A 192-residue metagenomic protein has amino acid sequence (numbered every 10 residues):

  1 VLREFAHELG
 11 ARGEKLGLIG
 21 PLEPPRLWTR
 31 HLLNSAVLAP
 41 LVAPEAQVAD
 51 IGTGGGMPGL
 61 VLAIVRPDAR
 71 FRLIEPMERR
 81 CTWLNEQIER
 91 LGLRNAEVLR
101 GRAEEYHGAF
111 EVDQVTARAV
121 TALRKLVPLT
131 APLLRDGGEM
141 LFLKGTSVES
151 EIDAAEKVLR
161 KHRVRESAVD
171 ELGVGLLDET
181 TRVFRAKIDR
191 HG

Functional and structural regions predicted by a protein language model:
V1-A49, R79-L99: Class I SAM-dependent transferase core
E23, P58-L60, E151: Residues at secondary-structure transition points
A36, L60, P128: Active-site phosphate/pyrophosphate- and oxyanion-stabilizing loops and adjacent acidic/basic residues in soluble
I51-T53: Conserved beta-strand/loop positions that form the S-adenosyl-L-methionine
G55-D68: Conserved SAM-binding loop of SAM-dependent methyltransferases across substrates and taxa, primarily the Class I
R66-H191: S-adenosylmethionine
